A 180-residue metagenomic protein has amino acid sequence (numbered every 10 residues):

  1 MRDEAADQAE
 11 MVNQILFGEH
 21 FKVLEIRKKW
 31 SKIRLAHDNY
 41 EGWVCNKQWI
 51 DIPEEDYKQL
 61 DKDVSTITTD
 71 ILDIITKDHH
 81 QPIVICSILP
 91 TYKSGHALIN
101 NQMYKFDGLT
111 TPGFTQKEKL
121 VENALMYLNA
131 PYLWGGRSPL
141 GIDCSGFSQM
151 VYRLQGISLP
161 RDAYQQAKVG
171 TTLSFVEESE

Functional and structural regions predicted by a protein language model:
A6, N13, F17-K22, R27-K29 (+4 more regions): Boundary regions of SH3-family modules and the immediately adjacent low-complexity/disordered segments in eukaryotic
D78, P131-P139: Short helix-to-loop capping/linker segments positioned immediately adjacent to catalytic or ligand/cofactor-binding
F114, E118, S138-S145, F175: Alpha-helix initiation and capping sites
A124, S138-Q155, L159: Active-site nucleophilic cysteine motif
Y132-L133, S158-P160: Secretory-pathway/luminal and periplasmic proteins that interact with or process carbohydrate-rich
L159-E180: ...with weaker cross-activation on analogous glycine-rich loops/strands in unrelated enzymes
